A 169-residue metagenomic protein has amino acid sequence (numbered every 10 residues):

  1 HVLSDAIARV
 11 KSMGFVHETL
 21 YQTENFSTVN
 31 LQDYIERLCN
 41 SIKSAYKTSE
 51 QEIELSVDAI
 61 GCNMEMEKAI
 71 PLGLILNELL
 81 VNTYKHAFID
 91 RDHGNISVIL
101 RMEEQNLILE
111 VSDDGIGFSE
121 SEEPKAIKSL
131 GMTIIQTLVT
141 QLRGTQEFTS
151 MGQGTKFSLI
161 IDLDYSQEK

Functional and structural regions predicted by a protein language model:
L3-K11, F15, T28-S44, R101: Short beta-to-alpha transition helix within the HATPase_c
F26-V29, K47-L80, Y84-N95: Conserved short strand/loop->alpha-helix "switch" segment adjacent to the catalytic nucleotide/phosphoryl-transfer site
H93-Q105: Short beta-strand/loop element within the Bergerat-fold HATPase_c
N95, G117, M151-S158: Glycine-rich nucleotide-binding loop
I99, G154-Y165: Short C-terminal beta-strand
L107-M132: Glycine-rich/acidic phosphate-handling loop/turn and adjacent ATP-lid/helix of nucleotide-binding kinase/ATPase domains
V139-T140: Detector for a conserved hydrophobic position within an alpha-helical segment of the HATPase_c
R143-M151: Glycine-rich ATP-binding loops of the HATPase_c
